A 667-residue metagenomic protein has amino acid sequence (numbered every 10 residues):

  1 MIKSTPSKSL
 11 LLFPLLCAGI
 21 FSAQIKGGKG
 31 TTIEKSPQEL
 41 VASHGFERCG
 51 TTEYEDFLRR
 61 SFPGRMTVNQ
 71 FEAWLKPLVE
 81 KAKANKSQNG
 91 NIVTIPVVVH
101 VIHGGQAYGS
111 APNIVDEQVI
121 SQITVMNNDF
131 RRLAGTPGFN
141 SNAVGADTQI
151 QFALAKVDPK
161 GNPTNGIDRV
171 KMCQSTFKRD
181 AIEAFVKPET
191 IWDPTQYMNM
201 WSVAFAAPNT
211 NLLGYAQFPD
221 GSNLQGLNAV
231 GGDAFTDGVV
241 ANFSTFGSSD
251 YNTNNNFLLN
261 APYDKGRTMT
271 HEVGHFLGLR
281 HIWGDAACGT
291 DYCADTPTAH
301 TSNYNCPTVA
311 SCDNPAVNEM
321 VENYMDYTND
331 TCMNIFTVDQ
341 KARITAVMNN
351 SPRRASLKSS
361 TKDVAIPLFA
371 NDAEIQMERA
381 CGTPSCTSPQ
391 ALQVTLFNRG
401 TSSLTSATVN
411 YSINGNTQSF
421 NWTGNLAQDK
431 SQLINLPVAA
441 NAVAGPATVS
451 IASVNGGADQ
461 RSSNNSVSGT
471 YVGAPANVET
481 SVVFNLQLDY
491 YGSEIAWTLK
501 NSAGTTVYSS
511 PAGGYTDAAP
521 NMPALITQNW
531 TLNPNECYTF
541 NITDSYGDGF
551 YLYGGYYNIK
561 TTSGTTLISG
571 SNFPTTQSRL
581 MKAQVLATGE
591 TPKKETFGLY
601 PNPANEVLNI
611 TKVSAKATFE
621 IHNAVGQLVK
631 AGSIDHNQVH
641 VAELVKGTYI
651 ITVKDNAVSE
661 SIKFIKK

Functional and structural regions predicted by a protein language model:
M1-G30, C386, V394, T588-G589 (+5 more regions): Bacterial Sec-dependent N-terminal signal peptides
Q24-V125, D129-F130: Primarily auto-inhibitory N-terminal propeptides
V97-D158, R169-T270, F276-Q376: Extracellular (secreted or membrane-anchored) zinc-dependent metallopeptidases, primarily metzincins but also closely
T361-C386, A474-V482, R579-Y600, E606: Residue-level detector of functionally pivotal "anchor" positions at catalytic/ligand-binding pockets or at interdomain
L396-G400: Asparagine-centered strand-capping/turn motif at beta-strand->loop junctions
N416-A444: Intrinsically disordered, low-complexity Pro/Gly/Ser/Thr-rich segments with frequent PxxP/GP/PP motifs and embedded
N441-A476: Terminal connector regions
L499-N501, E590-Y600, A604-K667: C-terminal outer-membrane/trafficking sorting elements
